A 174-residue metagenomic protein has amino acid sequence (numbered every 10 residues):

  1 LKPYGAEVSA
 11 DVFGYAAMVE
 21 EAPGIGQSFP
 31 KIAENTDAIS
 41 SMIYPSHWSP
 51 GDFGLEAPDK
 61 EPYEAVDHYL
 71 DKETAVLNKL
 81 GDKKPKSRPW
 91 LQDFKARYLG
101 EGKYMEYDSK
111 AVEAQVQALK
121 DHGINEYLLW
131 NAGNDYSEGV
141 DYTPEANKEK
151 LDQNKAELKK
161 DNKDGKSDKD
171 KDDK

Functional and structural regions predicted by a protein language model:
L1-G24, G81-F94: Aromatic-lined carbohydrate-recognition surfaces of secreted/lumenal glycan-active proteins
Y15-A17, L55-K60: Surface-exposed cleft-lining segments at the edges of enzyme active sites
E21-Q27, S41-A57: Flexible internal linker/loop segments at domain or repeat junctions
T36-P50, P62-D67, K72, V76-K159: Substrate-binding cleft of secreted/luminal carbohydrate-active enzymes
N162-K174: Long, low-complexity, intrinsically disordered segments
